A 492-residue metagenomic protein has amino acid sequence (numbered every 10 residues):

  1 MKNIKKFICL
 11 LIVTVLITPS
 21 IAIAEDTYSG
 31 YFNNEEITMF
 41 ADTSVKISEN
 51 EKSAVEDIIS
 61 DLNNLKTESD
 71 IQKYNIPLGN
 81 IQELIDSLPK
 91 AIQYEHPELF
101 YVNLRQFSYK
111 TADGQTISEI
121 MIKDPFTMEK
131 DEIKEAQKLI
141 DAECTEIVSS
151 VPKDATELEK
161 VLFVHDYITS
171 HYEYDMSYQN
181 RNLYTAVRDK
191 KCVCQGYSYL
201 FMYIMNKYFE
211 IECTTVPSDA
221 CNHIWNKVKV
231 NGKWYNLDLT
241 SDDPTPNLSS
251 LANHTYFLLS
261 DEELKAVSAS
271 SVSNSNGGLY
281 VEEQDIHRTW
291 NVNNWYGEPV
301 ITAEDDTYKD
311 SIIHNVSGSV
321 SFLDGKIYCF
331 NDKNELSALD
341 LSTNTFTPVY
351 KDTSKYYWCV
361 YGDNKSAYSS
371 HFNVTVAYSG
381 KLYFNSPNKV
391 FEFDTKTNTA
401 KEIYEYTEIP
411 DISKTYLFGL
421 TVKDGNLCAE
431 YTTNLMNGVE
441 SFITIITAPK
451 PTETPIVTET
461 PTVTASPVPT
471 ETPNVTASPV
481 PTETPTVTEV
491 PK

Functional and structural regions predicted by a protein language model:
L11-I21, M205: Hydrophobic core
I17-N33: Sec-dependent signal peptide cleavage junction
E129-A186: Secondary-structure boundary elements
G196-K265: Hydrophobic/aromatic-rich core segments of domains that either
N293-S311, E335-N364, K389-D411, T433-P451: Surface-exposed loop/turn elements that mediate protein-protein interactions on large endomembrane-trafficking
T307-F322, K355-A377, I409-D424: Repeated scaffold domains used in trafficking and secretory/extracellular systems, primarily beta-propellers
C329-F330, F384-N385, C428-Y431: Residue position within the beta-strands of beta-propeller blades
K450-K492: Ser/Thr/Gly/Pro-rich low-complexity, disordered linker/stalk segments of secreted and cell-surface proteins
